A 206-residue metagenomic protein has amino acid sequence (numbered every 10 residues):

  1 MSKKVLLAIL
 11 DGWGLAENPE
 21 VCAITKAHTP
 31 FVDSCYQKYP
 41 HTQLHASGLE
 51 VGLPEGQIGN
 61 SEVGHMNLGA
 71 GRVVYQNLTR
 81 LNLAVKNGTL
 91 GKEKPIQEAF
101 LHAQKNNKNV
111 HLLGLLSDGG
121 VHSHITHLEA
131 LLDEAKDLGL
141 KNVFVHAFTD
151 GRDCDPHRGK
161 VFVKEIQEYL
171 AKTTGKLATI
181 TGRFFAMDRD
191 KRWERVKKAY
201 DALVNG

Functional and structural regions predicted by a protein language model:
S2-L6, G14-F185, R192-E194, K198: Active-site nucleophile/metal-coordination loop of metallo-enzymes that catalyze phosphate/sulfate and related
V196-G206: Non-catalytic, well-ordered alpha-helical segments in soluble enzyme domains
